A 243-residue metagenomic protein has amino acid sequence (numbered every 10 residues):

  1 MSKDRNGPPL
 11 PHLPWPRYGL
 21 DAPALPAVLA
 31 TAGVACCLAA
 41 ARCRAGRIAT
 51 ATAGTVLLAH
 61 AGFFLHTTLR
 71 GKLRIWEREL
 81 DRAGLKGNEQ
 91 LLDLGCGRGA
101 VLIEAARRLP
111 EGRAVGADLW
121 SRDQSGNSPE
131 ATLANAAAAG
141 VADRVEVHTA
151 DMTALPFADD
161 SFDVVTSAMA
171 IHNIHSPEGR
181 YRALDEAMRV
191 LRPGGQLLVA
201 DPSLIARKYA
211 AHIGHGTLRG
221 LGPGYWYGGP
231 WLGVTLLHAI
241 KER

Functional and structural regions predicted by a protein language model:
M1-V56, G62-L65: N-terminal auxiliary segments of SAM/dcSAM-dependent transferases
G87-G97, V115: Conserved class I S-adenosyl-L-methionine
R98-P110: Conserved SAM-binding loop of SAM-dependent methyltransferases across substrates and taxa, primarily the Class I
L109, I174-H175, L191-P193: Helix-to-beta-strand junctions that scaffold the AdoMet/dcAdoMet cofactor pocket in Class I SAM-dependent enzymes
A150-V165: A short acidic, Gly/Pro-enriched loop at the edge of an enzyme's catalytic core that lines a small-molecule cofactor
Y181-P193: A short glycine-rich, Lys/Arg-flanked "PGG" loop and its adjoining helix->strand segment in the class I
G194-D201: Conserved beta-strand signature within the Rossmann-like core of class I S-adenosyl-L-methionine
G214-R243: Core SAM-dependent methyltransferase catalytic element
